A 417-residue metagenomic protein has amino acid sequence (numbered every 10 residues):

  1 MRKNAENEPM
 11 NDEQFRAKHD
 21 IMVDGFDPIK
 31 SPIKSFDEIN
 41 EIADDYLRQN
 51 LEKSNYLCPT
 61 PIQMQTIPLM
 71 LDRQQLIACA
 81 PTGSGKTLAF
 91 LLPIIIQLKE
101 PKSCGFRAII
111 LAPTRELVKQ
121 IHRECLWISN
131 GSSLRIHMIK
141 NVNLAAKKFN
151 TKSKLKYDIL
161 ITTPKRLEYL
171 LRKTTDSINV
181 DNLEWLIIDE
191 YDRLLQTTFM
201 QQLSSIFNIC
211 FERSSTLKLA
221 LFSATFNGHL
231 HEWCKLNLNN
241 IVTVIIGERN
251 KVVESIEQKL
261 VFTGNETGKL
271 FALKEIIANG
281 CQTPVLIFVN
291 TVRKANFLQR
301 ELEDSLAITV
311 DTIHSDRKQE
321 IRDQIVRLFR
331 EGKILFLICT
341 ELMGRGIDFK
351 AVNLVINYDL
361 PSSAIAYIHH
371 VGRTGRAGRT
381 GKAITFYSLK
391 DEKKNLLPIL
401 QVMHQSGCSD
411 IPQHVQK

Functional and structural regions predicted by a protein language model:
M1-Q65, D72-Q74, S132-L134, M138-I139 (+6 more regions): N-terminal intrinsically disordered, low-complexity tails of helicases
Q65-L76, T87-K102, E124-I128, I209: Walker A/P-loop NTP-binding motif
S103-Y169, N182-W185, A307-T312: Conserved nucleic-acid-binding Ia/Ib motif block in the N-terminal RecA-like helicase ATPase lobe
A146-N150, N296-E301, A307-G344: Conserved helicase ATPase core of P-loop NTP-dependent helicases/translocases
S177-G247: Post-DEXD/H (motif II) to motif III coupling segment of the RecA-like Helicase ATP-binding lobe
S255-D304: Conserved interdomain hinge at the start of the Helicase C-terminal
R345-L360, K382-F386: A short beta-strand element within the Helicase C-terminal
R373-H414: Conserved segment of the helicase C-terminal RecA-like domain
